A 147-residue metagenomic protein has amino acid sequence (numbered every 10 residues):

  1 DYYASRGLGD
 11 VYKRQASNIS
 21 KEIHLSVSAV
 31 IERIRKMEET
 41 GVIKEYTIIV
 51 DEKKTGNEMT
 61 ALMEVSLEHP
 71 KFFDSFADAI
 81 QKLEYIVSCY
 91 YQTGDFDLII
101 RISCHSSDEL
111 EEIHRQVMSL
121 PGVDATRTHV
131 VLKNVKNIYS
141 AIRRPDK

Functional and structural regions predicted by a protein language model:
D1-Y12: Single conserved hydrophobic/aromatic residue that forms the stacking wall/gate of nucleotide- or nucleobase-binding
A16, V27-S28: The DNA-contacting recognition helix of HTH DNA-binding domains and analogous helical DNA-recognition elements
K21, E39: Alpha-helical residues within the helix-turn-helix
R33: Residues within the DNA-recognition helix of helix-turn-helix
D51-L67: Short glycine-/aliphatic-rich beta-strand segments at the starts of folded cytosolic domains
L67-R127, K133: Non-DNA-binding regulatory cores of transcription-related proteins, predominantly C-terminal effector-binding
S103-D108, K136-K147: Short, low-order "capping/linker" segments at domain edges
